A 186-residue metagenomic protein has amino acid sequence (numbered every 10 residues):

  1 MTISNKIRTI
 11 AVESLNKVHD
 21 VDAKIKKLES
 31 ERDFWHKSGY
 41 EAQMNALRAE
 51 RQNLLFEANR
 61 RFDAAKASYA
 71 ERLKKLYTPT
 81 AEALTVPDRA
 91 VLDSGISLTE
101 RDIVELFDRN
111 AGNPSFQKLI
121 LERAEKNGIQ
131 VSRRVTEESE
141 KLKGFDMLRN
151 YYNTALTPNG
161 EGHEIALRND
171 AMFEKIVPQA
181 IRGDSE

Functional and structural regions predicted by a protein language model:
M1-I10, E41-E137: Long, charge-patterned amphipathic interaction tracts in eukaryotic proteins
R8, L15, F34, E41 (+1 more regions): Heptad-repeat register of long alpha-helical coiled-coils used for dimerization/oligomerization in large scaffolding
I10-K24: Amphipathic, heptad-repeat alpha-helices with coiled-coil/zipper character that mediate oligomerization and scaffolding
S14-V18, R51, L55-F62, N159 (+3 more regions): Long amphipathic alpha-helices with heptad-repeat character, especially coiled-coil-forming segments used
V21, I25-L28, L47, L54: The feature captures the hydrophobic core positions of alpha-helical coiled-coils
A23, R89, S94, D170-A171 (+1 more regions): Short linear motifs in intrinsically disordered/low-complexity regions
E29-G39, I129: Charged, low-complexity interaction regions
G112-E186: Charged, polyampholytic interaction/assembly segments that form long, compositionally biased interfaces
